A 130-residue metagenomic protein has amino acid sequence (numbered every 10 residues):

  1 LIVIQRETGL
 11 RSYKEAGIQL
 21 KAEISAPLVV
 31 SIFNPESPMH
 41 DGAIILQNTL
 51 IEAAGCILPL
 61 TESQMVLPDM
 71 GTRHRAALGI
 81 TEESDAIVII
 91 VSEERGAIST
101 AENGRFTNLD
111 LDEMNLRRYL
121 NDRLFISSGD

Functional and structural regions predicted by a protein language model:
L1-D130: Divalent-cation
